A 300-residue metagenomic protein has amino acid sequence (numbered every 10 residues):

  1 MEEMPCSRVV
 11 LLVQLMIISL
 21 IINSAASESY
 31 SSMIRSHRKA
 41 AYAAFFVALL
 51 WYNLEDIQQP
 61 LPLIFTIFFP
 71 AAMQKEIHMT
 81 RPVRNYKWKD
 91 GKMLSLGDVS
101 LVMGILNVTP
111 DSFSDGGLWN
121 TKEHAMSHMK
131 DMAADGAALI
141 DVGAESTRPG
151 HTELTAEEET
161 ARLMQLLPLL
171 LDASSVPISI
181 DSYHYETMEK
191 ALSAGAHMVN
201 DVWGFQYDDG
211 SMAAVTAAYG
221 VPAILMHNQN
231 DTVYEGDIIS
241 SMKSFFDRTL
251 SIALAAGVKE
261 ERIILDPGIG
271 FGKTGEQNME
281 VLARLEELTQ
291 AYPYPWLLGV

Functional and structural regions predicted by a protein language model:
E76-N107: N-terminal amphipathic alpha-helix/helix-capping segment at the start of soluble metabolic enzymes
L106, G136, V199, L265: Conserved, mostly hydrophobic/aromatic
P110-A125, E235-I239: Active-site mouth loops of central-metabolism enzymes
F113-S114, L139-M164, I269, T274: Glycine-rich, proline-tolerant flexible connector loops at the mouths of alpha/beta enzymes
H124-V142, S193-A194, L250: Alpha/beta enzyme core
T147, Q206-T274: Conserved anion-binding
T152-M164, E186, Q206-Y219, M279: Active-site-adjacent beta->alpha loops and helix N-cap segments on the catalytic face of soluble alpha/beta enzymes
E153-S179, A218-P222, L285-W296: Alpha-helix-loop-beta-strand connector modules within alpha/beta enzyme cores
